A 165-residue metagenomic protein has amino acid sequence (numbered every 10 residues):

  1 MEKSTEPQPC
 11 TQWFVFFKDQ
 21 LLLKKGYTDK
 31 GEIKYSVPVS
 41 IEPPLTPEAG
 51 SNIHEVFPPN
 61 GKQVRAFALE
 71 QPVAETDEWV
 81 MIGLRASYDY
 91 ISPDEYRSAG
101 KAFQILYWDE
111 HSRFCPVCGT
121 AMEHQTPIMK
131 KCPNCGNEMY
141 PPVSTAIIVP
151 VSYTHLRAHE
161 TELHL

Functional and structural regions predicted by a protein language model:
M1-I91: N-terminal alpha-helical interaction blocks
D19, G61-K62, I128-K130, L156: Beta-strand-connecting loop/turn residues
M81-I105, D109-S112: A gly/proline- and charged-residue-enriched helix-loop-helix capping module
Q104-I148: Cys/His-rich short segments
T154-T161: Conserved small/polar residues in nucleotide/adenosyl-binding loops
L163-L165: Accessory, usually C-terminal, subdomains that scaffold auxiliary metal cofactors
